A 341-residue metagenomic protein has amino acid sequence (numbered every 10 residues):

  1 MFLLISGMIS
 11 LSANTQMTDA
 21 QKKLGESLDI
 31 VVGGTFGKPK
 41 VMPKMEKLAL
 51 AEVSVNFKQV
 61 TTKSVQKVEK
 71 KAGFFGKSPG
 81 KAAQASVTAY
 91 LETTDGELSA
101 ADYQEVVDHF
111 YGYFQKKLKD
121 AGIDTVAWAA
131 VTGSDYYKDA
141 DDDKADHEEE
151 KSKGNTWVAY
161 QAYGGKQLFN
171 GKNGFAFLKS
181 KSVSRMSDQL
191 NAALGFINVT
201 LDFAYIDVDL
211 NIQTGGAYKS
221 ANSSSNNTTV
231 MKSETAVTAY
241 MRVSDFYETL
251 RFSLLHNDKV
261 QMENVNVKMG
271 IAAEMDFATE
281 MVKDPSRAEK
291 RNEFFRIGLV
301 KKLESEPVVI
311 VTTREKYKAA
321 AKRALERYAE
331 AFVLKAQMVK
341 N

Functional and structural regions predicted by a protein language model:
M1-A20: Bacterial Sec-dependent N-terminal signal peptides
T15-V126, A130-S152, W157, G165 (+4 more regions): A structural "domain/chain start" motif
